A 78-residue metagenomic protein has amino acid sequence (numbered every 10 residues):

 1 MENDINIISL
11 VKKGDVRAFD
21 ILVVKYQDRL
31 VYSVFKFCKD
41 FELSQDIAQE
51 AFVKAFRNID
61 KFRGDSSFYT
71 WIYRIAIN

Functional and structural regions predicted by a protein language model:
M1-I5: Extreme N-terminal regulatory/targeting segments of RNA polymerase sigma factors
I8-S9: Amphipathic alpha-helical repeat scaffolds
K12-I21, V31-E50: Short, charged helix-capping/linker segments at alpha-helix termini
K12-K13, F52-S67: Sigma70-family region 2
Y32, D46-V53, S66-N78: Structural recognition of an alpha-helix C-terminal capping motif at a helix-to-coil junction
K39-D40, K61-G64, I77: Short, conserved catalytic or interaction motifs in soluble domains
